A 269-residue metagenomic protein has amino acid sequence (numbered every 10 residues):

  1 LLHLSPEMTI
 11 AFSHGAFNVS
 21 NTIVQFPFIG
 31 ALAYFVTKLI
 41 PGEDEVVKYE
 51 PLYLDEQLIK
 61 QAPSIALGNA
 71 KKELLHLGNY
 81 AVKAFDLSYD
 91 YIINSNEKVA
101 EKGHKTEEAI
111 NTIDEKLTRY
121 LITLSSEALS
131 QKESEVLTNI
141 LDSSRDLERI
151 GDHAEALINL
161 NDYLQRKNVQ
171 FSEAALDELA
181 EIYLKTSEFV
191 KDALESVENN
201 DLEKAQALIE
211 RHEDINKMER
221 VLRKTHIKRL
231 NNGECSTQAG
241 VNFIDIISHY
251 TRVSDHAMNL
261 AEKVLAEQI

Functional and structural regions predicted by a protein language model:
L1-S13, F17-I269: Cytosolic, long alpha-helical scaffolding segments
